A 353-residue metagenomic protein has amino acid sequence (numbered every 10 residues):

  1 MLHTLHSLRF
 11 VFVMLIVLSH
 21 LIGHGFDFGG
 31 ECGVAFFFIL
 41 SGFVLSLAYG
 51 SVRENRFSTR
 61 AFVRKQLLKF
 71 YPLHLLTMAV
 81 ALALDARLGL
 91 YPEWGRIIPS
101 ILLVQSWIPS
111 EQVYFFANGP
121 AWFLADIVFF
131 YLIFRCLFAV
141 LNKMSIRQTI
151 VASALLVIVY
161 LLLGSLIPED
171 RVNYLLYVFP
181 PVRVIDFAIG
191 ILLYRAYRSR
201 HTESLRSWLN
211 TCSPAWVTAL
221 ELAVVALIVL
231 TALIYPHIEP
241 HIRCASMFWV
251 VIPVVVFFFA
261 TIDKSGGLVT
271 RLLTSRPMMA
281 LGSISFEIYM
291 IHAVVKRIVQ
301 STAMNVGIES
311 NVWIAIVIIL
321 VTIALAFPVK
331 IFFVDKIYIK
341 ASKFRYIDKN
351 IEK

Functional and structural regions predicted by a protein language model:
L2-H3, H24-V34, Q112-D126, L166-I189 (+3 more regions): Interfacial loop-to-helix transition and helix-capping segments at the boundaries of transmembrane helices
R9, V34, F38, G50-D85 (+9 more regions): Transmembrane alpha-helical segments and their boundary/interface "anchor" motifs in multi-pass integral membrane
M14-L21, V104-I108, A154-L166, L222-Y235 (+1 more regions): Aromatic-anchored segments of alpha-helical transmembrane domains
V17, A61, R96-R135, L176-F179 (+3 more regions): Membrane-interface helix/loop caps of multi-pass membrane proteins
S46-R53, L84-R87, C136-M144, L193-T202 (+3 more regions): Structural signal for the C-terminal ends of transmembrane alpha-helices and the immediately following loop
R60-A61, R200-P214, L268-T274, A341-K353: Membrane-interfacial, low-structure loops and terminal tails that flank and connect transmembrane helices in multi-pass
Q105-L161, R198, V329: Hydrophobic alpha-helical segments with transmembrane-like composition
F187, I191, A215-K336: Alpha-helical transmembrane segments of multi-pass integral membrane proteins
